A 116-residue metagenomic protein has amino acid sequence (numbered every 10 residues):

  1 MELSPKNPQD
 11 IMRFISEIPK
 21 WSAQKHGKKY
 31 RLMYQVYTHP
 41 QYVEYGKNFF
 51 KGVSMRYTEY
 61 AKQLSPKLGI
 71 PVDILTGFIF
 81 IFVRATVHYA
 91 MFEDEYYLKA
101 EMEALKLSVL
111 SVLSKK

Functional and structural regions predicted by a protein language model:
M1, S22, Y57, V83-A90 (+2 more regions): Hydrophobic recognition helices of helix-based DNA-binding modules
M1-K25, V72, I79, M102: Hydrophobic alpha-helical connector segments
E2-S4, Y30-P40, T86-D94: Secondary-structure edge/capping motif, primarily at the C-terminal ends of alpha-helices and the immediately following
M12, S16, S54, T58 (+1 more regions): Hydrophobic core segments within long, regular secondary-structure runs in both alpha- and beta-rich folds
S16-Q24, R31-Q41, S108-V112: Helix-loop "lid/cap" segments that line or gate small-molecule binding pockets
W21-K28, Q41-G69, D73-G77: Amphipathic alpha-helical packing segments from all-alpha helical-bundle domains
K51, L64-V109: Hydrophobic/aromatic-rich alpha-helical bundle segments in the mid-to-C-terminal region
